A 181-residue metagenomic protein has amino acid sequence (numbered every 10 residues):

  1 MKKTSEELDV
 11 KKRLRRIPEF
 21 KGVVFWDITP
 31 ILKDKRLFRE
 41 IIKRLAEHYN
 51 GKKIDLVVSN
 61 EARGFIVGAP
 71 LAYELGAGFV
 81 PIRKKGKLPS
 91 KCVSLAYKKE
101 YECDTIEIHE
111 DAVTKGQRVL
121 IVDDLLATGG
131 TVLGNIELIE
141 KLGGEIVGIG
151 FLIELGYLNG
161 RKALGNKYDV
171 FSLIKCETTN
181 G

Functional and structural regions predicted by a protein language model:
M1-G181: PRPP-associated nucleotide enzymes
